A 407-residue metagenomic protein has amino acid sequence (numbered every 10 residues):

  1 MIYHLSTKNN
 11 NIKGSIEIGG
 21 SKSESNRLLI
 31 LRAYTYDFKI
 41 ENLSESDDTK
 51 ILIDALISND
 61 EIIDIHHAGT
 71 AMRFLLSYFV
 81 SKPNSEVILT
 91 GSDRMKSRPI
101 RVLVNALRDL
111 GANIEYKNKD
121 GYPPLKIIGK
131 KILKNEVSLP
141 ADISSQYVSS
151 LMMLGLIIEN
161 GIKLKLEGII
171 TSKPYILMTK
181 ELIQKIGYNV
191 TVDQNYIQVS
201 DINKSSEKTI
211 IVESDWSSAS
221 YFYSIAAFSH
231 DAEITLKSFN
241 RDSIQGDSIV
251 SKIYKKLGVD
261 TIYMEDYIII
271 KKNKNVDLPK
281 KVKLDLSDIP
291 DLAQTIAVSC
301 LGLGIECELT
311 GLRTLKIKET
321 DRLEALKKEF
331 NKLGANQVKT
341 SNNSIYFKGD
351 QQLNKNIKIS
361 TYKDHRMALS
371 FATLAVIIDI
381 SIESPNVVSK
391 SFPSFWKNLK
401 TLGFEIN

Functional and structural regions predicted by a protein language model:
M1-N407: Short, structured segments at the rim of ligand-binding sites
